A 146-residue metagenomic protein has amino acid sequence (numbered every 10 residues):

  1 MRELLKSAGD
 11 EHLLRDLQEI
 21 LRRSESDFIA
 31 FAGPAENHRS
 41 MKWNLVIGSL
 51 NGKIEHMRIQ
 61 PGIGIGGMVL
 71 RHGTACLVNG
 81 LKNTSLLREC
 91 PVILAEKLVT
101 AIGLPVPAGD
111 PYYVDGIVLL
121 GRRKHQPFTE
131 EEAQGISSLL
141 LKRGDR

Functional and structural regions predicted by a protein language model:
R2, K6-R22, A133: Short amphipathic alpha-helical segments
G9-L13, G116-R146: Juxtadomain coupling helices with adjacent low-complexity linkers
D16-E25, G33, L94: Short regulatory alpha-helical segment in sensory/regulatory domains of signaling proteins that mediates
F31-K53: GAF sensory/regulatory domain recognition with acknowledged cross-activation on helical regulatory dimers
L50-S85: Regulatory sensory and allosteric helical modules in signal-transduction proteins and certain transcription factors
L81-L98: Signal-transducing coupling segments at domain and membrane junctions
T100-A108: A short, aliphatic-rich beta-strand micro-motif
D110-Y112: Glycine-biased flexible loop/turn sites that connect beta-strands or occur in inter-domain linkers
